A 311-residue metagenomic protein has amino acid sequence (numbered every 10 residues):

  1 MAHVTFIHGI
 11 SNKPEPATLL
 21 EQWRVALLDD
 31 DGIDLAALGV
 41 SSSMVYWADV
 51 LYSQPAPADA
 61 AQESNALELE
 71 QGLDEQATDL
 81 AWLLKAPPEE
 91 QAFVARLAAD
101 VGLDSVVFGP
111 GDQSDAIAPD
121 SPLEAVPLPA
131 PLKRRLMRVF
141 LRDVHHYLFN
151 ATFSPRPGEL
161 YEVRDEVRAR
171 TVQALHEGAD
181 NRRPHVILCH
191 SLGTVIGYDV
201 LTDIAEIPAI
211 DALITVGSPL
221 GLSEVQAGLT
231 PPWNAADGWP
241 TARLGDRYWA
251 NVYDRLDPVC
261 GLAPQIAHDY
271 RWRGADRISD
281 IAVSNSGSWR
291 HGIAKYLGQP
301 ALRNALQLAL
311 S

Functional and structural regions predicted by a protein language model:
M1-A48, Y52-P57, D112-L188, L192-S311: Lipid deacylating catalytic domains
G39-V107: N-terminal accessory alpha/beta regions
